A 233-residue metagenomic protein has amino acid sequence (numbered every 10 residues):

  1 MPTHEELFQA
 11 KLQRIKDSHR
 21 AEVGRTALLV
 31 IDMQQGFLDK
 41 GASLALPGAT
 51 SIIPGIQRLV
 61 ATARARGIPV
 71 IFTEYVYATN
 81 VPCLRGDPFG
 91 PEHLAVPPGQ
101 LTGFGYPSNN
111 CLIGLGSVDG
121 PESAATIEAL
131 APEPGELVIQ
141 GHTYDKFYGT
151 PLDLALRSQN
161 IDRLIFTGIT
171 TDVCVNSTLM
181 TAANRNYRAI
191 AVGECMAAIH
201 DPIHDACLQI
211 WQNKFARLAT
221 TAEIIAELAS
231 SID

Functional and structural regions predicted by a protein language model:
M1-R20: Short coil-to-helix leader/linker segments, especially the first N-terminal amphipathic alpha-helix with its helix
E22-V23, L156-D162: Glycine-rich phosphate-binding loop signature in dinucleotide/nucleotide-binding domains
A42-A49: Short glycine-enriched, charge-decorated loop/helix-capping segments at active-site entrances that position
P54-Q159: Active-site alpha/beta core segments
I165-I169, R188-D201: A short glycine-rich beta-strand->turn/loop micro-motif centered on a GG-aromatic cluster
T171-T178: Short glycine/serine/threonine-rich phosphate/pyrophosphate-binding segments that cradle anionic phosphate groups
I199-Q212: Active-site-proximal loop->helix
F215-D233: A charged, well-structured terminal subsegment
